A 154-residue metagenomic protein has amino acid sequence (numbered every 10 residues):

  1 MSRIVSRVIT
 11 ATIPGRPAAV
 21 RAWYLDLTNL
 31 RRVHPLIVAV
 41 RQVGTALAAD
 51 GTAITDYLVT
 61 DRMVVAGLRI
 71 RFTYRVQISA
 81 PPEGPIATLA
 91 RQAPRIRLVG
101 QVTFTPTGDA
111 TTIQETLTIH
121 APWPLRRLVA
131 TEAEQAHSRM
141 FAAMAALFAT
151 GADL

Functional and structural regions predicted by a protein language model:
M1-A53: Hydrophobic ligand-binding cavity/cleft-lining segments
M1-R3, L30-L36, M63-I70, A90-R95: Short, solvent-exposed secondary-structure boundary motifs
S6-V8, R69-R75, I96-Q101: Short, surface-exposed coil-to-beta transition loops
I13-G15, D61-V65, I78-P82, P94-I96 (+2 more regions): Beta-strand elements of well-folded, non-transmembrane domains
R16-A22, E132, A136, M140: Short amphipathic alpha-helical segments
V20-Y24, L30, I78, I113-E115 (+1 more regions): Hydrophobic pocket/interface hotspot
Q42-R91, A143-L154: Glycine-rich portal/gate segments that line the openings of hydrophobic small-molecule binding cavities
L89-S138: Beta-strand/loop substructures that line and gate deep hydrophobic ligand-binding cavities in soluble
